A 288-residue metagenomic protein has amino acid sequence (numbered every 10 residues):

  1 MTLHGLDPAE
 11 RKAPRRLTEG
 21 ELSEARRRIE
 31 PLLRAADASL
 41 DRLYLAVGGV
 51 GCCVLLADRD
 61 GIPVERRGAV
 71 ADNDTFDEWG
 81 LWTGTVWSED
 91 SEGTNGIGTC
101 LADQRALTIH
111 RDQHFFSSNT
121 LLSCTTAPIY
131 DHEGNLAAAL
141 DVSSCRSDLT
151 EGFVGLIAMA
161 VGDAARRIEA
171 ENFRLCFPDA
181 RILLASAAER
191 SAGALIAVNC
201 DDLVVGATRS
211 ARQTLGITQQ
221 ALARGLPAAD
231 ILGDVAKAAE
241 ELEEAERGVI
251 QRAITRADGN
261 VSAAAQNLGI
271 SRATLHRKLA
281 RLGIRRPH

Functional and structural regions predicted by a protein language model:
M1-S91, N95-F116, L121-S123, Y130-A139 (+3 more regions): Intrinsically disordered, low-complexity terminal regulatory regions
D72, F76, L215-L222: PAS/PAS-like sensory domain cap-loop motif
I97, Q219, L226-A228: N-terminal sensory regulatory modules of PAS/LOV and PAS-like folds
F153, A238-L242: Conserved acidic
R224-K237: PAS-family sensory/regulatory domains
L242-H288: Bacterial C-terminal helix-turn-helix
